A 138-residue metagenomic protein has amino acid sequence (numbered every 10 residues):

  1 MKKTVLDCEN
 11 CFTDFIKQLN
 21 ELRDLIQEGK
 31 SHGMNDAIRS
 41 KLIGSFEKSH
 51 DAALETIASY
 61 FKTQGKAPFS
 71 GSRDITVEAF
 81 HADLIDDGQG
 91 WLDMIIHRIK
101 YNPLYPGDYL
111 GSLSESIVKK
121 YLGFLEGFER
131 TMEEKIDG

Functional and structural regions predicted by a protein language model:
M1-G138: Solvent-exposed interaction patches of small proteins and small membrane subunits
